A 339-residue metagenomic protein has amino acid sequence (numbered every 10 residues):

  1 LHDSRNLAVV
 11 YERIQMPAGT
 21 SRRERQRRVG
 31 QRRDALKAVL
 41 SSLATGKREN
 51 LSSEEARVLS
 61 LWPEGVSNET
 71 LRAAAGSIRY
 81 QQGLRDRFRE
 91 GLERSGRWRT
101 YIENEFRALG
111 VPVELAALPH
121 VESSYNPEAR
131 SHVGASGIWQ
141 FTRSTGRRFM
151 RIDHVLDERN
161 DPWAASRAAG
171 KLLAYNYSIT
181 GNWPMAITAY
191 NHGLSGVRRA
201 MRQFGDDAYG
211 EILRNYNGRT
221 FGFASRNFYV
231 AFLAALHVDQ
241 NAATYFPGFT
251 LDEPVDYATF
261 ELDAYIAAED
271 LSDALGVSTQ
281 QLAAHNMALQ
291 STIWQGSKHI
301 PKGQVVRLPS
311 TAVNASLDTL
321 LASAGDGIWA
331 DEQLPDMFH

Functional and structural regions predicted by a protein language model:
L1-R72: Extreme N-terminal leader/anchor segments
S53-Y101, A108-L109, R148, I152-I179 (+1 more regions): Extracytoplasmic and endomembrane cell-envelope/extracellular-matrix remodeling and assembly machinery
E103, R107, P112-L115, N126: Auxiliary, metal-adjacent structural segments of Zn-dependent hydrolase domains
P112-P119, S136, W183-T188: Alpha-helical scaffolds flanking conserved acidic
P112-V113, R143, T279: Alpha-helix N-capping/helix-start residues
A129-F149, D206: Short, surface-exposed glycine/acidic/tryptophan-bearing loops
